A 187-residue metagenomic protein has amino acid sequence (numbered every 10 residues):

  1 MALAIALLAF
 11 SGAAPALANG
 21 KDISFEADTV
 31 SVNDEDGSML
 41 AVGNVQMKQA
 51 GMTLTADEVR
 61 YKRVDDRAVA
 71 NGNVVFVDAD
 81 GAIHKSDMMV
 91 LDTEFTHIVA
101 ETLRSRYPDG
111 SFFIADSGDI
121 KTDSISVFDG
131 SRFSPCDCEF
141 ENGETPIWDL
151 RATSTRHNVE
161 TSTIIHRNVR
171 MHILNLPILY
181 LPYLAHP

Functional and structural regions predicted by a protein language model:
M1-G12: Bacterial N-terminal signal peptides
L17-P187: Structural signature for solvent-exposed beta-strand/loop edge elements and short helix-capping sites, enriched
